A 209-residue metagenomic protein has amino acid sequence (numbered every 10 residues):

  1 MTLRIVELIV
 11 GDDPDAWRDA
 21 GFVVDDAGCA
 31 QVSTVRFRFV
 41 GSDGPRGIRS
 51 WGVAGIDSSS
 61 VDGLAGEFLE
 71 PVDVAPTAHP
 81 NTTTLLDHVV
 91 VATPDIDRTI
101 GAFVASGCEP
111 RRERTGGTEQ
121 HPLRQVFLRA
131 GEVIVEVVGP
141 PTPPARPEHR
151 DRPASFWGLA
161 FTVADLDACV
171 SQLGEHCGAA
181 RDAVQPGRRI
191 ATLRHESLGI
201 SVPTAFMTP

Functional and structural regions predicted by a protein language model:
M1-R111, P122, R129-P209: Glyoxalase I/VOC metalloenzyme domain signal
R114-G116: Short helix-loop boundary/capping segments
T118-Q120: Short glycine/serine/proline-enriched coil/turn segments at secondary-structure junctions
